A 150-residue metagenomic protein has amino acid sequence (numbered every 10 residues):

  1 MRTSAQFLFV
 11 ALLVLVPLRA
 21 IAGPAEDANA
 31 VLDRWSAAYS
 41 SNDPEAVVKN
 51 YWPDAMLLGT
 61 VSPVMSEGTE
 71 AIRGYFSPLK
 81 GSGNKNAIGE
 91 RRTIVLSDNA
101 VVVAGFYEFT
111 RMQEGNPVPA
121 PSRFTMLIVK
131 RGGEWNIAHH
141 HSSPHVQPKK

Functional and structural regions predicted by a protein language model:
M1-F7: Positively charged n-region of N-terminal signal peptides that target proteins for export
F9-N50, K149-K150: Short, low-complexity N-terminal intrinsically disordered segments enriched in polar/charged residues
A25-V31, P44-N99, P117-A120: A solvent-exposed, acidic/Ser-Thr-rich amphipathic alpha-helical stretch
V61, R92, G105-Y107, H141: A mature extracytoplasmic/lumenal domain signature
V95, F109-Q113, I128: Beta-strand elements of well-folded, non-transmembrane domains
N99-F109: A short hydrophobic beta-strand element
Q113-N116, Q147-K150: A short, polar/proline- and glycine-enriched secondary-structure boundary/capping micro-motif
P121-P148: Short beta-strand edge/turn micro-motifs at domain boundaries
